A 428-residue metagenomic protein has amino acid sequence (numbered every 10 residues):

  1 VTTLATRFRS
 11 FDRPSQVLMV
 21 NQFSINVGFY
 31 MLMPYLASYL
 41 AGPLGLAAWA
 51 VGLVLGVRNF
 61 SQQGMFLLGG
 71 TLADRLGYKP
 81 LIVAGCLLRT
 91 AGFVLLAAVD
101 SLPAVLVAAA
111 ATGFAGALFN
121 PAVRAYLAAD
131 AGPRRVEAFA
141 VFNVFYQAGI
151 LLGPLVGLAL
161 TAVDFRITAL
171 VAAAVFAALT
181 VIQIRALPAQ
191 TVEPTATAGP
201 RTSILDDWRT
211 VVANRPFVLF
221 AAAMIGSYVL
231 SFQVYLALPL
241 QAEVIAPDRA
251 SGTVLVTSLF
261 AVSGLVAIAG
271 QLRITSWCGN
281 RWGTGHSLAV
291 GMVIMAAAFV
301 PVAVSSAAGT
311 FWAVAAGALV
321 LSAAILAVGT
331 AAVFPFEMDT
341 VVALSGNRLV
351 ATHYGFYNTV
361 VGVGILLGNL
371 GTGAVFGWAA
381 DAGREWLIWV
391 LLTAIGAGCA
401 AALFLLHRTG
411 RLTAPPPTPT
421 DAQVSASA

Functional and structural regions predicted by a protein language model:
V1-D12, P188-A221, A422-A428: Juxtamembrane intracellular "pre-TM" segments in multi-pass secondary transporters
P34-W49, L236-L255: Short amphipathic helix-loop junctions that connect adjacent transmembrane helices in Major Facilitator Superfamily/SLC
Q63-D100: Conserved MFS/SLC helix-loop-helix module at the cytosolic interface between two early adjacent transmembrane helices
M65-G77, A269-T284, F376: Helix-to-loop junctions at the C-terminal end of transmembrane segments in multipass secondary transporters
P80-V94, H286-P301: Structural signature of the two symmetry-related core transmembrane helices
A108-Q147: Cytoplasmic helix-loop-helix junction between adjacent transmembrane helices in 12-TM secondary transporters
T161-A174, A374-G396: A membrane-interface helix-boundary motif in multi-pass transporters
A174-P194, A402-H407: C-terminal membrane-cytosol helix-exit motif in multi-pass small-molecule transporters
